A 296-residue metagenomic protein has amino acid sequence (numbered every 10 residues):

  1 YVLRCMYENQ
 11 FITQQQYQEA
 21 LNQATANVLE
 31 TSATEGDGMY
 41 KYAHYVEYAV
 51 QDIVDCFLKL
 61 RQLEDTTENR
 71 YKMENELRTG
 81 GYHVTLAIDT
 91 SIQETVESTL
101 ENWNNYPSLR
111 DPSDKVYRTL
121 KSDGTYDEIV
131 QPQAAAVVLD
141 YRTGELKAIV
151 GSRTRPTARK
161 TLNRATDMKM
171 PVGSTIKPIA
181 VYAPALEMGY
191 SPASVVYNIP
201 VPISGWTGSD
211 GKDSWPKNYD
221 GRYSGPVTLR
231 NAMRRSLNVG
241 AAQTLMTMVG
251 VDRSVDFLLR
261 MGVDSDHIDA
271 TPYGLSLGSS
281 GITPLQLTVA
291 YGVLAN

Functional and structural regions predicted by a protein language model:
Y1-A87, E94, T244, L259-R260 (+3 more regions): Non-catalytic, structured segments within soluble enzyme domains
V2, Q16, Y45, A49 (+9 more regions): Stable alpha-helical elements in mature extracytoplasmic
V2-L3, Y7, E30-G36, T79-A87 (+7 more regions): Second-shell loop/turn segments in exported
M6, V96, G144, P171-I199 (+2 more regions): Active-site SXXK
A33-K41, Y190-S254: Conserved catalytic neighborhood of penicillin-recognizing serine enzymes
E68-G124: Conserved, well-ordered alpha-helix/loop/beta-strand core segments that scaffold catalytic motifs
Y126-A158, M261: A short, well-structured edge-of-sheet supersecondary motif
S209-N218, M248-V289: Mid-domain, small-residue-enriched loop/turn segments at the edges of structured enzyme/sensor domains
